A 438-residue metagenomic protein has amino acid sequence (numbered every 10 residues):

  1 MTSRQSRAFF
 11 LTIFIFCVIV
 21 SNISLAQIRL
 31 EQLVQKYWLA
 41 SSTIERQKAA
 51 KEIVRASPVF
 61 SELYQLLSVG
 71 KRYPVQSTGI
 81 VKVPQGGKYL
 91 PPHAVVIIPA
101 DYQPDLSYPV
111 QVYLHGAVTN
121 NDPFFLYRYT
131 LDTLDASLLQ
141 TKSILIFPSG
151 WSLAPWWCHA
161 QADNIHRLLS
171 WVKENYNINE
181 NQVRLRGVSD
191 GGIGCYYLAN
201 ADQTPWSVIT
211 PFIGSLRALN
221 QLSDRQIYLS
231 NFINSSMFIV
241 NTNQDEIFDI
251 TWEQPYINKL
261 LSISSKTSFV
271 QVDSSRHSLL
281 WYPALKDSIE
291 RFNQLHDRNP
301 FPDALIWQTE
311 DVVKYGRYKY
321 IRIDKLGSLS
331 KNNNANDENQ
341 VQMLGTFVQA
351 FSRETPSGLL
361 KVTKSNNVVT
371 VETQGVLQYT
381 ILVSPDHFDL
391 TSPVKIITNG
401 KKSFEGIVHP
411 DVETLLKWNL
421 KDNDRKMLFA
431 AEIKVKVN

Functional and structural regions predicted by a protein language model:
Q27-K48, S262-T267, D273-N438: Alpha/beta-hydrolase-fold serine-hydrolase catalytic core, especially in secreted/extracellular enzymes
Q27-Y108, H409-D424, N438: A domain-start/cap signature at the N-terminus of enzymes
A100-L106, P155-D190, N200-W206: Gly/Ser-rich "nucleophile elbow"/oxyanion-hole loop immediately N-terminal to the catalytic nucleophile in hydrolases
Y108-K173: Active-site machinery of serine-nucleophile hydrolases
A117, G150, N243-E246, S274-S275 (+1 more regions): Acidic beta-to-alpha connecting loop that harbors the catalytic carboxylate
N181-N231: Primarily recognizes the serine-hydrolase "nucleophile elbow" in alpha/beta-hydrolase and SGNH/GDSL folds
S215-E290: The feature captures the conserved acid-bearing segment of alpha/beta-hydrolase catalytic domains
